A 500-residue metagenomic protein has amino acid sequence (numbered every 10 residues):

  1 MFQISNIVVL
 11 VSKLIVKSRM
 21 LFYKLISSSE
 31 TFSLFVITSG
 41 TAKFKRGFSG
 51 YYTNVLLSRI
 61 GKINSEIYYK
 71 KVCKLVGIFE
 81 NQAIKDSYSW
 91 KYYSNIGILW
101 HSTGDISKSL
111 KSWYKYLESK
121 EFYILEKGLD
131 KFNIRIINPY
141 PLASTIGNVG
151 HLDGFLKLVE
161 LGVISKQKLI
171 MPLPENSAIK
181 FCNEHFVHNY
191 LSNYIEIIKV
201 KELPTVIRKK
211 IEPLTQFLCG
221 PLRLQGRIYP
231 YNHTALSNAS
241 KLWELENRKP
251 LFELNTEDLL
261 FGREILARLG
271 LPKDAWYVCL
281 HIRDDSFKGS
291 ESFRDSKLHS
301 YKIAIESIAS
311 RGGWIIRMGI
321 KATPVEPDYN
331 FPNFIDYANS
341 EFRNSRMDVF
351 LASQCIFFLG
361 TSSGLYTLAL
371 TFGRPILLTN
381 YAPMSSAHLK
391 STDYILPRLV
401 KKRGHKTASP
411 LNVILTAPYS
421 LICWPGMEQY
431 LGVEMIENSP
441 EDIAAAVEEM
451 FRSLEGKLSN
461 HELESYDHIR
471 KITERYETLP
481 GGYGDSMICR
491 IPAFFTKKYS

Functional and structural regions predicted by a protein language model:
F2-S500: N-terminal targeting/anchoring "stem" of glycan-biosynthesis enzymes
